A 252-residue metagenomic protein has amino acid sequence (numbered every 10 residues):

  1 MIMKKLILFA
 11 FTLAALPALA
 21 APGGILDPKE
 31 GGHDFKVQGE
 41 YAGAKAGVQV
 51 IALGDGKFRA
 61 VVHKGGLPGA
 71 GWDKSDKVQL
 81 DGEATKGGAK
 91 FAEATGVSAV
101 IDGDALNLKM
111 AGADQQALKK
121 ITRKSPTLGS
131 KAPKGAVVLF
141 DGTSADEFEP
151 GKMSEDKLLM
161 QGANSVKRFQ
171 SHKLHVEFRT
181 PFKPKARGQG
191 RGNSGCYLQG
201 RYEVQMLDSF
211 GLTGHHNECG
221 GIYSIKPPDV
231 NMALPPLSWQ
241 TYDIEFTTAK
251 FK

Functional and structural regions predicted by a protein language model:
M1-M3: N-terminal secretory signal peptides that target proteins for export/translocation
K5-L6, G31: Intrinsic disorder/low-complexity segments enriched in polar/small residues
L6-A15: Sec-dependent N-terminal signal peptides
L16-A20: Sec/Tat signal peptide C-region and signal peptidase I cleavage site
P22-G32, G54-K57, V61-K252: Carbohydrate-interacting regions of secretory-pathway proteins
D27-V50: N-terminal secretory signal peptides
